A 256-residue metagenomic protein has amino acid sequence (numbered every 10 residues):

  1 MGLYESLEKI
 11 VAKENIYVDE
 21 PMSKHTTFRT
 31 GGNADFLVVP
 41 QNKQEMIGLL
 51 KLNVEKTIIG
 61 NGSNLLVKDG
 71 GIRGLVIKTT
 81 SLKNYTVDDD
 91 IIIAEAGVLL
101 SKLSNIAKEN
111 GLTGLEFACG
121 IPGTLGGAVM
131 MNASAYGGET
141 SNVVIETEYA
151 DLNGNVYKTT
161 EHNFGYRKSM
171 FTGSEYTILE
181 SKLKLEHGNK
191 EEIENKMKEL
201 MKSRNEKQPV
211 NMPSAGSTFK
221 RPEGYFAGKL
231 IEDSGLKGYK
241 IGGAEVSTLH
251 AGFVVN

Functional and structural regions predicted by a protein language model:
G2, S23, Q41-Q44, V98 (+7 more regions): Conserved active-site and cofactor/substrate-binding residues in soluble primary-metabolism enzymes
G2-L125: Anion-binding (especially nucleotide phosphate/pyrophosphate-binding) glycine-rich loop and adjoining beta-alpha core
Y17-V18, T30, A150-D151, N155-N256: Phosphate/pyrophosphate- and phosphate-bearing ligand-binding catalytic cores of soluble enzymes
F28-G31, I58-I59, L66-G70, T86-V87 (+7 more regions): Solvent-exposed alpha-helices and their adjacent loops that cap or buttress functional pockets in soluble metabolic
V38-K43, L66-N84, M130-T160, G173-E180: Structural signature of FAD isoalloxazine-binding scaffolds in flavoprotein oxidoreductases
N61, S101, M131-A133, E161-Y166: Short acidic (Asp/Glu) patches
V87-I91, E95, L100-S101, G114 (+2 more regions): Contiguous, small/hydrophobic- and glycine-enriched helical/loop subdomains that border and often "cap" functional
K108-N110, G114-I145, S214, T218: A gly/ser-rich beta-alpha-beta helix-loop segment of oxidoreductase catalytic cores
